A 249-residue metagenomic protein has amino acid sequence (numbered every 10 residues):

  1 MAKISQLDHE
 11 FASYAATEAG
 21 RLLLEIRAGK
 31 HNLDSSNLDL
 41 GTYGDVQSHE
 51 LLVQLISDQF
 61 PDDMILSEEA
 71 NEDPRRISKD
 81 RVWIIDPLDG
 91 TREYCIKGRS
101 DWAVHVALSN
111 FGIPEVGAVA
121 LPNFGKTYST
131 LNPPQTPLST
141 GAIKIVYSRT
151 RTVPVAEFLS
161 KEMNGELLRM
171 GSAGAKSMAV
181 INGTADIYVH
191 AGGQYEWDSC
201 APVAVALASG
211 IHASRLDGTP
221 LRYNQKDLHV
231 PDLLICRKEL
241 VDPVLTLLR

Functional and structural regions predicted by a protein language model:
M1-L88, F158-K161: N-terminal subdomain of lithium-sensitive/metallo-dependent phosphomonoesterases centered on the IMPase/IPPase/PAP
A19, L23, D45, I56 (+6 more regions): Residue-level signal for inorganic ion chemistry
V46, E69, P87-G90, P122 (+2 more regions): Generic detector of well-ordered alpha-helical packing
L66-E68, A107, N224: Solvent-exposed beta-strand sheet faces enriched in polar/charged residues
I77-N132: DPxDG-like acidic metal-binding loop motif
T140-R249: An extended, acidic
